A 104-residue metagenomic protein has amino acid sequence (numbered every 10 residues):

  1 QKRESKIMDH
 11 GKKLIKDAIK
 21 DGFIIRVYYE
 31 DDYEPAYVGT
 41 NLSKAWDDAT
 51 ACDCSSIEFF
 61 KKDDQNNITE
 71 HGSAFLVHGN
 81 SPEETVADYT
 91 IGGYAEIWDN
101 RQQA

Functional and structural regions predicted by a protein language model:
K2-A45: Negatively charged, low-complexity tracts enriched in Asp/Glu with abundant Ser/Thr
Y28-A104: Acidic, low-complexity, intrinsically disordered interaction modules
